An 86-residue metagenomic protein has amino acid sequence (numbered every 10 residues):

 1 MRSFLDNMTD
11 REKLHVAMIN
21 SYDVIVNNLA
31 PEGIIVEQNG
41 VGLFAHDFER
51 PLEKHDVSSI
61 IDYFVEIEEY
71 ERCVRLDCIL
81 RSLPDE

Functional and structural regions predicted by a protein language model:
M1-L52, D56: Long, non-catalytic architectural segments outside compact domain cores
L80-R81: Alpha-helical solenoid scaffolds that mediate protein-protein interactions, centered on TPR/SEL1-like repeats but also
E86: Conserved SAM-binding loop
